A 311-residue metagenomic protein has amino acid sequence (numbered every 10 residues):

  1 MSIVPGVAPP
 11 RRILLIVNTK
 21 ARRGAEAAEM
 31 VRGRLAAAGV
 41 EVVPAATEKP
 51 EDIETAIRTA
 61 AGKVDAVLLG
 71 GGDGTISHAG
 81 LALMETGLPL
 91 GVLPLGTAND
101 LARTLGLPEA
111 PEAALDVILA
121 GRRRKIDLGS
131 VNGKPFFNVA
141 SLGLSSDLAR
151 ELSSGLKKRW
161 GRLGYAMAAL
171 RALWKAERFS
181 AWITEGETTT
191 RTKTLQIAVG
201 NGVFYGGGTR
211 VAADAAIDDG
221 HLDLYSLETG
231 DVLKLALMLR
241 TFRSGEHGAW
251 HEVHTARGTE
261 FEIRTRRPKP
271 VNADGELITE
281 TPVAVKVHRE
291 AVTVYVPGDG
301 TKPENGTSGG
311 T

Functional and structural regions predicted by a protein language model:
M1-A66, A113, T301-P303, T307 (+1 more regions): ATP/NTP phosphate-donor binding region
S2-I3, T47, E185-E187, R191 (+2 more regions): ATP/nucleoside-binding phosphotransfer catalytic cores, i.e., glycine-rich phosphate-binding loops
I16, E26-E29, R34-A38, T47 (+2 more regions): Catalytic core of DAGKc-family lipid kinases
L69-G74: N-terminal glycine-rich "phosphate-gripper" loop used for MgATP/nucleotide binding and carboxylate activation
A79: Conserved phosphate/oxyanion-binding catalytic-loop motifs
S141, S145, A198-V211, L277: Glycine-rich phosphate/pyrophosphate-binding beta-alpha loops
S145-L148, R191-K193, Y205-G208, V232-L235: Short acidic/glycine-rich loop or secondary-structure boundary segments that cap or lie
S154-G164, G207, A213-K234: Gly/Ser/Thr-rich active-site loops/lids in small-molecule metabolic enzymes that frequently grip phosphoryl groups
